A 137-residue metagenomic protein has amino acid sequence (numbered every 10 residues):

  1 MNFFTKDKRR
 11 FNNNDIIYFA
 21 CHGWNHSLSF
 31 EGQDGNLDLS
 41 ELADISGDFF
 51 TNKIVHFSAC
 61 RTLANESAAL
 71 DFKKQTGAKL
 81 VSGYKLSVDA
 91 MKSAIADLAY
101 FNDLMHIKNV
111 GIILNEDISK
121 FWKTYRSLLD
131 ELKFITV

Functional and structural regions predicted by a protein language model:
M1-N13: Functional beta-strand-loop-alpha-helix junction segments that form "active/interaction loops" within catalytic
F4-D7, L42, Y100: Generic hydrophobic alpha-helical segments
N12-D15, T51-K53: Short coil/turn segments at beta-strand junctions that form active-site/ligand-binding loops
D15-S29, L80: Active-site microenvironments of hydrolase-like enzyme catalytic domains
Q33-A94: Catalytic cores of nucleophile-dependent amide-cleaving enzymes
G35-S46, D103-V137: Caspase-like cysteine protease fold
A94-M105: Short, small-residue alpha-helix embedded
